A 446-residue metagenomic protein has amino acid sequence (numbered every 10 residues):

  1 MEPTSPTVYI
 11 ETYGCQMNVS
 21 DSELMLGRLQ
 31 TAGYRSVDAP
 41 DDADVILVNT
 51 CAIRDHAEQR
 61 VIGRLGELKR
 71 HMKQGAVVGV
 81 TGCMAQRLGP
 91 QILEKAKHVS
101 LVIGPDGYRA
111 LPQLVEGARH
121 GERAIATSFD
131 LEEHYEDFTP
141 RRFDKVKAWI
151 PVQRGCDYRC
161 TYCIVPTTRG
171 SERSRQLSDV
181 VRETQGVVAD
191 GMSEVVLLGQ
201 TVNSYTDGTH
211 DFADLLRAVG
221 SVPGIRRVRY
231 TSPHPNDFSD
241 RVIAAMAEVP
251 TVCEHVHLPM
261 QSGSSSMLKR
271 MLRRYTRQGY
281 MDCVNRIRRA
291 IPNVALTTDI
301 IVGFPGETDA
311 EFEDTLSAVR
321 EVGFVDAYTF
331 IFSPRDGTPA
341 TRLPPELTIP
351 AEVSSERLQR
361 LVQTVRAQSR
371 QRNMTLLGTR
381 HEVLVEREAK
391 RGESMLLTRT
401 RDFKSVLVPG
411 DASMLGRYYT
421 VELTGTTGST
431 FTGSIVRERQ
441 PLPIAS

Functional and structural regions predicted by a protein language model:
M1-S204, R241, V256, Q278-R289 (+4 more regions): Proteins enriched for Cys/Gly/acidic motifs involved in redox and nucleic-acid/cofactor modification
S5, Y9, R342-S446: Terminal RNA-binding accessory module
T12, R270, A327, V408-P409: Thr-Gly-centered strand-to-loop micro-motif
V78-G82, R87, A189-D309, R320: Conserved SAM/AdoMet-binding glycine-rich loop
F143-V146, C156-Y158, V252, S262 (+5 more regions): Short flexible coil/turn linkers enriched for glycine and charged/polar residues that connect secondary-structure
L258, D299, V319, A327 (+3 more regions): Hydrophobic, well-ordered secondary-structure elements that form the walls of internal hydrophobic environments
L268-M271, P339-L343: Short acidic, glycine/proline-rich loop/turn micro-motifs
A310-L316: Short, acidic/polar
